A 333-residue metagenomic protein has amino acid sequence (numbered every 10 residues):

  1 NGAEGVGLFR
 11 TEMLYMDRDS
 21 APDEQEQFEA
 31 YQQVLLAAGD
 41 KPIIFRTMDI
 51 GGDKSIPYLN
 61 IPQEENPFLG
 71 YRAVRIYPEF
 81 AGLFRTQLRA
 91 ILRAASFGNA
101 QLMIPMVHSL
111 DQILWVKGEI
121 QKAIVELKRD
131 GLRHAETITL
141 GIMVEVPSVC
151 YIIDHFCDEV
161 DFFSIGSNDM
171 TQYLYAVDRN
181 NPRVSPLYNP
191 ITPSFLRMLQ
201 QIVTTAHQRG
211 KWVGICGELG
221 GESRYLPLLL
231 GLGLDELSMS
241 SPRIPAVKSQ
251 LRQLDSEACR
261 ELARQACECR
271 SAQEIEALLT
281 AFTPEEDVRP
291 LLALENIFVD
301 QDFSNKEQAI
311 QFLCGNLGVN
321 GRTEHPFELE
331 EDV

Functional and structural regions predicted by a protein language model:
N1-E285: Conserved alpha/beta-domain cores
T280-V333: Cytosolic covalent-transfer regions centered on His/Cys nucleophiles that carry phosphoryl or persulfide groups
